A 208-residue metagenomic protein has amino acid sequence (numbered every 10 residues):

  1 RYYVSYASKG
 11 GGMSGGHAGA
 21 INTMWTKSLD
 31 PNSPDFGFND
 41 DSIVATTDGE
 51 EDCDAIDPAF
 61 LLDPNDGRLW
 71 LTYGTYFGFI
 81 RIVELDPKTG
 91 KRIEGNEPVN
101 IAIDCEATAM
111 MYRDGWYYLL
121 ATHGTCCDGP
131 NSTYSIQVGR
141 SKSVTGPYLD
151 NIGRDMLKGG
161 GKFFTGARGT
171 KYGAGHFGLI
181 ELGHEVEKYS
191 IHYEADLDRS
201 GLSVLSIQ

Functional and structural regions predicted by a protein language model:
R1-Q208: Carbohydrate-active catalytic/glycan-binding domains of CAZyme proteins, especially the secreted or lumenal ectodomains
